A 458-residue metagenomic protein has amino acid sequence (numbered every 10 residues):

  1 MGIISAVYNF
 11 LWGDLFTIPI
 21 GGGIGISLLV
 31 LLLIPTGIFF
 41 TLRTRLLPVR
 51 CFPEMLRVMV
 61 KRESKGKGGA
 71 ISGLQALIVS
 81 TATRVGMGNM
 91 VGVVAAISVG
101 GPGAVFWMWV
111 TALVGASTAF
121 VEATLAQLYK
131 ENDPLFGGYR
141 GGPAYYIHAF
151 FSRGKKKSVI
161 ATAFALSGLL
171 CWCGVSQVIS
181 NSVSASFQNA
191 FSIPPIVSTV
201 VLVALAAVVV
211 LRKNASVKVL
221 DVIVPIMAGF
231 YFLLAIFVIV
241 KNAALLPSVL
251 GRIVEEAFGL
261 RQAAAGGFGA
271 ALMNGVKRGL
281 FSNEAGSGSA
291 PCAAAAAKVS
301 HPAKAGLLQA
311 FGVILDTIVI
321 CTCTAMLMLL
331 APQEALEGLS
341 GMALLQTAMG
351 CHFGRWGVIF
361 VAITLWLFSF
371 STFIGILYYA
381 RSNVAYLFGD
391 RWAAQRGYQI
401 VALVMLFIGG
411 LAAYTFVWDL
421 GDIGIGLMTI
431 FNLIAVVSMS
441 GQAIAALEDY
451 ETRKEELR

Functional and structural regions predicted by a protein language model:
M1-M87, I97-A104, G115, A435-R458: N-terminal alpha-helical transmembrane segments of multi-pass membrane transport and channel/translocase proteins
L32, T36, F40-L56, N181-F187 (+4 more regions): Membrane-interface loop-to-helix entry segments
T36-T41, T111-Y139, A144, H148-N181 (+4 more regions): Helix-loop-helix module between adjacent transmembrane segments
L46-G73, A95, G101-V105, S117-G154 (+3 more regions): Flexible loop linkers connecting adjacent transmembrane helices in multi-pass alpha-helical membrane transporters
K65-A70, G101-V110, Y146-A149, R153-A163 (+3 more regions): Membrane-interface alpha-helices at helix entry/exit sites of multi-pass transporters
G66-V99, L125-L128, L135-A144, H148-F150 (+2 more regions): Alpha-helical membrane segments and immediately flanking helix-loop junctions that form or couple to the substrate/ion
V114-E122, V197-K213, V224-A244, K277-L280 (+2 more regions): Selective recognition of specific alpha-helical transmembrane segments in multi-pass small-molecule
V121-P134, I236-R252, G266, A295-A297 (+1 more regions): Extracellular/periplasmic helix-exit of transmembrane alpha-helices
